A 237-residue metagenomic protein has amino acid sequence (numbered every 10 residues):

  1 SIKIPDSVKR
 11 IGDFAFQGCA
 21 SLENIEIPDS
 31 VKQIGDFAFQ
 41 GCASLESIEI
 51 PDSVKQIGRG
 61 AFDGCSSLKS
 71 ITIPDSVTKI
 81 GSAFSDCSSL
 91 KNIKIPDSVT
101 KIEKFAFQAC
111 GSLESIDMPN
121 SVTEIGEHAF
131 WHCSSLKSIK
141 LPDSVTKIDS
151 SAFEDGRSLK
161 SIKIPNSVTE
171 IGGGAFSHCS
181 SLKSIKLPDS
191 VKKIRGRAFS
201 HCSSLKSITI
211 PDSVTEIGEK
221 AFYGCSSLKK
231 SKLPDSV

Functional and structural regions predicted by a protein language model:
S1-R10, A20-Q33, A43-Q56, S66-K79 (+7 more regions): Structural signature of tandem-repeat unit edges
